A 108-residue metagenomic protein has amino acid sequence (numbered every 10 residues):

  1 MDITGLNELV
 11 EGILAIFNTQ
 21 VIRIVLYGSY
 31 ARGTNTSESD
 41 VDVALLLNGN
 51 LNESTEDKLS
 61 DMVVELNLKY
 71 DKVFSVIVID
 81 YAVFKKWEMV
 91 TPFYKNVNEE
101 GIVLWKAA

Functional and structural regions predicted by a protein language model:
M1-I22, R32-S37, N48-A108: Catalytic core of pol beta-like nucleotidyltransferases
S29: Conserved H-loop
D42-L46: Short beta-strand->loop micro-motif that forms the acidic, two-metal-ion catalytic signature in nucleotide-processing
